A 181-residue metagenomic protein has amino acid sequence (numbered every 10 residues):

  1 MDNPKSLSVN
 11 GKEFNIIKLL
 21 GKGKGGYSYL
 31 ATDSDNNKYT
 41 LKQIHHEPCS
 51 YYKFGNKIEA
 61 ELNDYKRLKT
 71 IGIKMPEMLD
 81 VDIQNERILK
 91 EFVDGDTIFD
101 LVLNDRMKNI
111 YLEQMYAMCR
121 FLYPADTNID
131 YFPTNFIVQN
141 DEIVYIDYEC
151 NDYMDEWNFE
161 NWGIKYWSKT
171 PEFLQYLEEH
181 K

Functional and structural regions predicted by a protein language model:
M1-K18: Juxta-kinase regulatory segment immediately upstream of eukaryotic protein kinase catalytic domains
I17-L19, K24-E59: ATP-binding glycine-rich loop module of kinase domains
Y39, K74, I88, V144-D147: Protein kinase-like catalytic core scaffold
K53-I71: The N-lobe alphaC helix and its flanking beta3-alphaC-beta4 segment of protein kinase-like domains, centered on
F54, I73-Y111: Conserved structural core of kinase catalytic domains
Y111, Y123-N128, Q139-K181: C-lobe/activation-segment region of protein kinase-like
Y116-Y123: Short C-lobe core helix of eukaryotic-like protein kinase catalytic domains
Y131-F136: Hydrophobic residue at the +6 position relative to the catalytic HRD Asp in the kinase catalytic loop
